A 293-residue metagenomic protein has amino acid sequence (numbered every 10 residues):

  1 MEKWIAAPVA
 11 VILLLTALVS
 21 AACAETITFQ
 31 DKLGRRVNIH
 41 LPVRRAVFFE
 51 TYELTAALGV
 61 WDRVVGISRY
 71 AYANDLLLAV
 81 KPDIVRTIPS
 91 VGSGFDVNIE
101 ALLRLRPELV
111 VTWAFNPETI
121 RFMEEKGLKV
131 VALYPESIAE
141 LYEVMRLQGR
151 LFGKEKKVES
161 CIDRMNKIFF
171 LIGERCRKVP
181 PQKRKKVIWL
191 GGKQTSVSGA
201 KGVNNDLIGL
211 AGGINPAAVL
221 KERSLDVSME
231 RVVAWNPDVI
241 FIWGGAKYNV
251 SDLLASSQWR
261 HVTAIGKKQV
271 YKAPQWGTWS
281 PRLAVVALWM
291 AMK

Functional and structural regions predicted by a protein language model:
M1-A24: Secretory targeting signatures
T26-I27, R36-N38, E118-S196, A217-V219 (+2 more regions): Extracytoplasmic substrate-binding proteins
K32-G34, I88-E100, E136, L220-M229: Short helix-initiation/N-cap motifs at beta->coil->alpha
R45-F48, V65-S68, L109-W113, V130-Y134 (+4 more regions): Structural recognition of the beta-strand scaffold that forms the well-ordered cores of secreted hydrolase catalytic
V47-L105, L109-F115, P216: A short, structured surface patch at a secondary-structure boundary
N98-T112, S228-G245: Proline-aspartate-enriched helix->loop->beta-strand connector
N116-E125, I242-S256: A ligand-binding cleft/hinge motif common to bilobed small-molecule-binding domains
V197-S224: Alpha-helical, coiled-coil/dimerization segments enriched in small aliphatic residues
